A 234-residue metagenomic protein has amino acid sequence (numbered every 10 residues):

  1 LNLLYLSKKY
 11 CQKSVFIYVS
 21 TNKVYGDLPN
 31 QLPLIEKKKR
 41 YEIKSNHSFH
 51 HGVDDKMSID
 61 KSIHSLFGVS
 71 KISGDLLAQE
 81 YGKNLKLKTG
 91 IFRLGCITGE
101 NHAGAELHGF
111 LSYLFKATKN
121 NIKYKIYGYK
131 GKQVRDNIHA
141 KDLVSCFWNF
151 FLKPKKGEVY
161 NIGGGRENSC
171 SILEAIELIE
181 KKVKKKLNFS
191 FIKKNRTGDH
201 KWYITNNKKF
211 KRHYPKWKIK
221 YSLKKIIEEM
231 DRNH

Functional and structural regions predicted by a protein language model:
L1-G95: N-terminal Rossmann-like NAD(P)+-binding domain of SDR-like oxidoreductases, especially those catalyzing
R40-M57, L114-Y127, K153, K181-F191: A short C-terminal helix-loop "cap" of Rossmann-like NAD(P)-dependent dehydrogenase/epimerase domains
I72, L85-K88, T98-S112, I122 (+5 more regions): Glycine/proline-rich active-site loop of Rossmann-fold NAD(P)-dependent oxidoreductases
S112, K116, K141-L152, E177 (+1 more regions): Amphipathic alpha-helical segments that line or abut small-molecule/effector binding pockets and mediate allosteric
Y129-K130, V159-N161, L173-I176, K184-W202: C-terminal "lid/loop" region of Rossmann-like NAD(P)-dependent oxidoreductases
A140, V159, N195-K218: Conserved C-terminal active-site "lid" loop/helix of NAD(P)H-dependent oxidoreductases that clamps the redox cofactor
K208-K209, Y221-H234: Amphipathic terminal alpha-helices
